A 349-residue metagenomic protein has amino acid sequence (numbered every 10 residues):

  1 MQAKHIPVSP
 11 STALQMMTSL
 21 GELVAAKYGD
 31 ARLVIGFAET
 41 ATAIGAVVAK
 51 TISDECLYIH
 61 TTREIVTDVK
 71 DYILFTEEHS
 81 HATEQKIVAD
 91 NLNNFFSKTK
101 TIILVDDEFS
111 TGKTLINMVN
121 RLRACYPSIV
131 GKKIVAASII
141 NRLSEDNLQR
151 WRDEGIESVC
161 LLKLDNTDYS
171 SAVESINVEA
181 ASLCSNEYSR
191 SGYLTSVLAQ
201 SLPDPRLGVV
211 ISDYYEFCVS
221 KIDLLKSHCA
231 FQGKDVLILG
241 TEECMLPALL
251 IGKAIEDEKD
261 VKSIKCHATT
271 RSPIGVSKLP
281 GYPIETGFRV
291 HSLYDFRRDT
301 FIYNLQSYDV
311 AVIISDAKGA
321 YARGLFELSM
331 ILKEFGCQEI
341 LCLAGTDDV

Functional and structural regions predicted by a protein language model:
M1-V349: PRPP-associated nucleotide enzymes
